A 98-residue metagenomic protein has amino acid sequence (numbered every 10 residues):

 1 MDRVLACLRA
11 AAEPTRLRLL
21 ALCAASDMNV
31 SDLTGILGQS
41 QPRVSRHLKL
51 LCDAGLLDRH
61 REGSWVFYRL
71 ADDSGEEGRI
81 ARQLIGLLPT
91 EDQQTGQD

Functional and structural regions predicted by a protein language model:
M1-R3, G75-D98: Amphipathic alpha-helical dimerization/coiled-coil segments that flank or bridge DNA-binding/regulatory modules
D2-P42, W65-G75: N-terminal helix-turn-helix DNA-binding core of bacterial DNA-binding proteins
G35, R46, C52-D53: Alpha-helical residues within the helix-turn-helix
V44-H47, H60: Positively charged, low-complexity intrinsically disordered regions
D53-E62, R69-D72: Beta-hairpin "wing" of winged helix-turn-helix
